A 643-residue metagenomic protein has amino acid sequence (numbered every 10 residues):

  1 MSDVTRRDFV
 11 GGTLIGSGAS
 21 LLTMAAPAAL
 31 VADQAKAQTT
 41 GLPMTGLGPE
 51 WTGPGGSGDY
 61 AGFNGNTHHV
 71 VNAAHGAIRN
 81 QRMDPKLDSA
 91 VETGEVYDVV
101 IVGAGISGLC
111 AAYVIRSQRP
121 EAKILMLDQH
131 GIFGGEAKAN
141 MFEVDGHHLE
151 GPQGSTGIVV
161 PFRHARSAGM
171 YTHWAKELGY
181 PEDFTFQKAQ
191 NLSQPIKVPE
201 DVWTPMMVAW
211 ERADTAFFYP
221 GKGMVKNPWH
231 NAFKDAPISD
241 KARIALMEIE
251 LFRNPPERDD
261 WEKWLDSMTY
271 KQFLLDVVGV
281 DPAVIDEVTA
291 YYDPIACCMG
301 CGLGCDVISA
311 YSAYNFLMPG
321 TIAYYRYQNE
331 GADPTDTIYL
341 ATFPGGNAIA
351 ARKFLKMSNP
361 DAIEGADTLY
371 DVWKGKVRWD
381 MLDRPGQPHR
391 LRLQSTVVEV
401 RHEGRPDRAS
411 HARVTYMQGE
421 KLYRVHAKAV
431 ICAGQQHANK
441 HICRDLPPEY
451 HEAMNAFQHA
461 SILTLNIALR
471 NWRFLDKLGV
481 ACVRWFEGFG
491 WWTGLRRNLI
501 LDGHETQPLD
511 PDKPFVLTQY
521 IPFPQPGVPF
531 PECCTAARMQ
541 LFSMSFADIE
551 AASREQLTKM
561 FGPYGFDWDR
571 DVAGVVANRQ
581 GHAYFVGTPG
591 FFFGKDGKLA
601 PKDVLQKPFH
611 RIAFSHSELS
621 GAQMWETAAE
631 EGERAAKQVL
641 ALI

Functional and structural regions predicted by a protein language model:
S2-D98, E121: Extreme N-terminal leader/targeting segments of oxidoreductases
G41-D88, W210-E211, M417, A468 (+1 more regions): Conserved flavin/dinucleotide-binding core of flavoenzymes
E50-G58, N64, G134-S167, Y314-D333: Glycine-rich active-site loop/strand segments that organize a redox cofactor
L87-K263: N-terminal glycine-rich phosphate/pyrophosphate-binding loop and immediately adjacent elements
D98-V114, L125-H130, L393, V397 (+5 more regions): Conserved beta-strand->loop/alpha-helix structural units within folded catalytic cores of enzymes with alpha/beta
P152-H164, P256-W264, D336-G345, Y450-A456 (+2 more regions): Active-site rim elements
E248-S395, R405-S410: Active-site/ligand-binding neighborhood in enzyme catalytic cores
L393-T518, P522-G527: Mid-domain catalytic core of redox enzymes that form a hydrophobic substrate pocket/lid adjacent to a catalytic redox
